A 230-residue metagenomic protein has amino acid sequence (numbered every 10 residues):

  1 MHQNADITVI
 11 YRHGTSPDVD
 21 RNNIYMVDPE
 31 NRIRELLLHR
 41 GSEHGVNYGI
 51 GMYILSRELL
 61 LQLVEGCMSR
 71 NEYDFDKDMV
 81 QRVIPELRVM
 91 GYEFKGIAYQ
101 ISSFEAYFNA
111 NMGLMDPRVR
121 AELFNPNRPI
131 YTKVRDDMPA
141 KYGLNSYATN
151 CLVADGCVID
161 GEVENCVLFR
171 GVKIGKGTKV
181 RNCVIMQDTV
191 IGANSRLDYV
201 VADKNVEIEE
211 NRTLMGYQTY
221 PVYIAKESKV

Functional and structural regions predicted by a protein language model:
M1-E58: Conserved core of the sugar-phosphate nucleotidyltransferase
T15, E58-L59, G66-V230: Left-handed beta-helix
Y48, V64-G66: A short secondary-structure junction signal
